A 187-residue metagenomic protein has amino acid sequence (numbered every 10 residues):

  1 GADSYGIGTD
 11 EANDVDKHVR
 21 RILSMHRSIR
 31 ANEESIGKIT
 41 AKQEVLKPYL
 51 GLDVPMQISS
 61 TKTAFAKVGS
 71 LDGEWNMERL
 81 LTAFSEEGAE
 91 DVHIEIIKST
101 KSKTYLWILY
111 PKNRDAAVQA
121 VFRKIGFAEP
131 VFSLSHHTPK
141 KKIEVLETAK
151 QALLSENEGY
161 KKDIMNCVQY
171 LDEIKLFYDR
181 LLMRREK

Functional and structural regions predicted by a protein language model:
G1-K187: Long, charged N-terminal accessory/stalk domains
